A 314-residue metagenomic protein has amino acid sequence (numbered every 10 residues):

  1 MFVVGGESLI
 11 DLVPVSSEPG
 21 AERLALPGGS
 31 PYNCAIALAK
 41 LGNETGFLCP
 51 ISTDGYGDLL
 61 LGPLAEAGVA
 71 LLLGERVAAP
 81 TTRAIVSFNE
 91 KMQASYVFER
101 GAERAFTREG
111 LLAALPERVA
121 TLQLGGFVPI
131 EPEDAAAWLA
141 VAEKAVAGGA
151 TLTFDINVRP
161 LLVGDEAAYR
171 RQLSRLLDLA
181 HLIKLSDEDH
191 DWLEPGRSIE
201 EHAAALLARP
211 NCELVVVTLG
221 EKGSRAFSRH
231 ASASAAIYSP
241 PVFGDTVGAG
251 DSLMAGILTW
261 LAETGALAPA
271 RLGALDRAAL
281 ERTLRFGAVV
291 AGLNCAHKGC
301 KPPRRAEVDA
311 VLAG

Functional and structural regions predicted by a protein language model:
M1-V69: Glycine-rich phosphate/adenosyl-contacting loop at the front of the ribokinase-like
V3, E143-K144, R197-G314: Conserved phosphate-binding/catalytic region of the ribokinase-like
G6-S8, F127, I156, S252: Active-site metal-binding loops of divalent metal-dependent hydrolases
I10, P14, T53, V158 (+3 more regions): Short, glycine/acidic-enriched loop or turn micro-motifs at the edges of active sites
E44-G126, V311-G314: Conserved N-terminal subdomain of the carbohydrate kinase-like
R100-E109, L162-A168, L272-G273: Short gly/ser/thr-rich secondary-structure transition/capping motifs
T121, F127-A205, C212-E213, K222-G223: Conserved beta-alpha-beta core of the PfkB/ribokinase-like small-molecule kinase fold
